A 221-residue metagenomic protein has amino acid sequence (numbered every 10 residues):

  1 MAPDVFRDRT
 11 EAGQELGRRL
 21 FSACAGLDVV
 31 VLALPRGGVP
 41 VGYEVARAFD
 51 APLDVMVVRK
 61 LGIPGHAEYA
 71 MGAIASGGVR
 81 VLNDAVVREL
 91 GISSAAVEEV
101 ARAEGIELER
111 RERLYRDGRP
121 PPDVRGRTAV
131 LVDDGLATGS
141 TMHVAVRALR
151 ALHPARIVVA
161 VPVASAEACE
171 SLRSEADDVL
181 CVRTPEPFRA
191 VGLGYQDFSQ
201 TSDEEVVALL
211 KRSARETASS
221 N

Functional and structural regions predicted by a protein language model:
M1-N221: PRPP-associated nucleotide enzymes
